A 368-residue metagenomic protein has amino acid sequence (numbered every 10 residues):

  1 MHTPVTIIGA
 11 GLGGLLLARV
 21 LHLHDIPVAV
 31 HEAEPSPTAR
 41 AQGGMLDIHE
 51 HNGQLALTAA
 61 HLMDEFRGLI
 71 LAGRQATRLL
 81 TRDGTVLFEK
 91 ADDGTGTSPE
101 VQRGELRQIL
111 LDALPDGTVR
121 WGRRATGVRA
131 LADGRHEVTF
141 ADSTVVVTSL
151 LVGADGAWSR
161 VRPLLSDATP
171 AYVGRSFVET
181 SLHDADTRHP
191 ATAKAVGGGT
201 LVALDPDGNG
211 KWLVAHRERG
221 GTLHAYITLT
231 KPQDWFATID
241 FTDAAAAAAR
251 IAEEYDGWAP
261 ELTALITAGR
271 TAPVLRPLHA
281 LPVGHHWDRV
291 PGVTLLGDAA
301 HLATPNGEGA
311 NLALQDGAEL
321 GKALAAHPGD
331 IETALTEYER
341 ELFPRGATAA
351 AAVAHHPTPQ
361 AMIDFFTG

Functional and structural regions predicted by a protein language model:
M1-P4, L23, F66-G68, T263-A268 (+5 more regions): C-terminal helical "tail/cap" subdomain of flavin- and related membrane-associated enzymes
M1-V5, V20-H22, D47-D186, P232-A237 (+1 more regions): Conserved N-terminal helical subregion
P4, P27-A29, T222: Residues at the starts of beta-strands that form the adenosine-phosphate
I8-G9: Conserved N-terminal Rossmann-fold NAD(P)-binding element of oxidoreductases
G14-L15: N-terminal Rossmann-fold NAD(P) dinucleotide-binding loop
H22-Q42: Glycine-rich FAD pyrophosphate-binding loop
G198, P206-K211, R217-L223, L229-N306: FAD/FMN-dependent oxidoreductases across multiple families
